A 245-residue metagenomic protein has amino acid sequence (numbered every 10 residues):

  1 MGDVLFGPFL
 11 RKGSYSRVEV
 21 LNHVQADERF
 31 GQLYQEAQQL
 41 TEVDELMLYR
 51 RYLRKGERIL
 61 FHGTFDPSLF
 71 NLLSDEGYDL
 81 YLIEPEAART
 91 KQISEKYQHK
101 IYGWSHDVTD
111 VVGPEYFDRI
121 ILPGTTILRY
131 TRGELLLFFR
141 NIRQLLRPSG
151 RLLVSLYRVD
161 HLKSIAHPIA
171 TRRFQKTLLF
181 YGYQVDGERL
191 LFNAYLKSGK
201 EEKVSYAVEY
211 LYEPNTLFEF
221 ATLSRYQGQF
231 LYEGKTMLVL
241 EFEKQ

Functional and structural regions predicted by a protein language model:
G2-K55: Conserved class I S-adenosyl-L-methionine
R54, Y130-G133, L146-P148: Helix-to-beta-strand junctions that scaffold the AdoMet/dcAdoMet cofactor pocket in Class I SAM-dependent enzymes
F61, F65-V111: Class I SAM-dependent methyltransferase SAM/SAH-binding core
D110-I120: A short acidic, Gly/Pro-enriched loop at the edge of an enzyme's catalytic core that lines a small-molecule cofactor
D118-E134: A short SAM/SAH-binding and catalytic strip from SAM-dependent methyltransferases
L136-R151: A short glycine-rich, Lys/Arg-flanked "PGG" loop and its adjoining helix->strand segment in the class I
L153-F218: SAM-dependent methyltransferase
S224-Q245: Core SAM-dependent methyltransferase catalytic element
